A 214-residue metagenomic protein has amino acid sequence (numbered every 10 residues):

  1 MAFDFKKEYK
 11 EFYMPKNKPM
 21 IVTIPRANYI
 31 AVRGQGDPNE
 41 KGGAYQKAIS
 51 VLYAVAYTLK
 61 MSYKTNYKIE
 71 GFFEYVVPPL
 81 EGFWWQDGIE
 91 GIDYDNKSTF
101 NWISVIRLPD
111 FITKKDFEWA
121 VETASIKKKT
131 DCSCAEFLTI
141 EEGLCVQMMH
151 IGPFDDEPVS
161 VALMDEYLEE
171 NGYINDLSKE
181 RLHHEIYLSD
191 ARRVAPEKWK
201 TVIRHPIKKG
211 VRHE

Functional and structural regions predicted by a protein language model:
M1-E214: A solvent-exposed interaction/effector surface
